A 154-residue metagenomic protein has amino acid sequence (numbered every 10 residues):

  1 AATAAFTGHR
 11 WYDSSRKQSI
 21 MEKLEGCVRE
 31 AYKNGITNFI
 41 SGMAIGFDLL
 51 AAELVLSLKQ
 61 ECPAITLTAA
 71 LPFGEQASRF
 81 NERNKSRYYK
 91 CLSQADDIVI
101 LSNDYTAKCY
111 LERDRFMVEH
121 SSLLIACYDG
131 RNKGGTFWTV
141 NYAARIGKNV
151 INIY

Functional and structural regions predicted by a protein language model:
A1-Y154: Acidic/glycine-enriched connector segments
